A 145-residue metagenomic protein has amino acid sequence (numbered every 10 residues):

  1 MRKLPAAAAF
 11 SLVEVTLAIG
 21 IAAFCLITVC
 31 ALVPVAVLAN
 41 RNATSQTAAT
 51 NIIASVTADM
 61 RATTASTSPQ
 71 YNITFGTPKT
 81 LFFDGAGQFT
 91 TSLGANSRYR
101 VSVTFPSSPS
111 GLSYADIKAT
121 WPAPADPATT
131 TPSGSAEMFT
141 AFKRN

Functional and structural regions predicted by a protein language model:
M1-F10: N-terminal leader/signal peptides at the extreme start of proteins
F10, T16-F24, C30-N145: Flexible, low-complexity segments enriched in proline/glycine/serine and punctuated by aromatic residues
